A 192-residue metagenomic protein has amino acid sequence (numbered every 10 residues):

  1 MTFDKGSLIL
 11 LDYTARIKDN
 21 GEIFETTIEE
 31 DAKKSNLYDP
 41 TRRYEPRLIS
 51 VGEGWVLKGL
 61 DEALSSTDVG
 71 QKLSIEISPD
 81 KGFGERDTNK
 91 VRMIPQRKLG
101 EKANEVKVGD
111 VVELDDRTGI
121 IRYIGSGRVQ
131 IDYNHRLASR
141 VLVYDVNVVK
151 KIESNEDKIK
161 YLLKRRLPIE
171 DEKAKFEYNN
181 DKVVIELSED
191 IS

Functional and structural regions predicted by a protein language model:
M1-S192: FKBP-type peptidyl-prolyl cis-trans isomerases
